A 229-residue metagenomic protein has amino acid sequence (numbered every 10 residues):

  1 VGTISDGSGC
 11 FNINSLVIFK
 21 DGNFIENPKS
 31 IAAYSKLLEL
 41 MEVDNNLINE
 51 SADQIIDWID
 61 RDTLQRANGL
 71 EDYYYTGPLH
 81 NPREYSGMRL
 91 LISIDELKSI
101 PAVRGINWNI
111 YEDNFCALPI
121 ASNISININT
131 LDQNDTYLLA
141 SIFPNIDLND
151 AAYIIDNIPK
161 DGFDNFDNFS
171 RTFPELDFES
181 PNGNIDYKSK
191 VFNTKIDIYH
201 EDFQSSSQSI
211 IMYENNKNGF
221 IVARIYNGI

Functional and structural regions predicted by a protein language model:
V1-I229: Compositionally biased linear targeting/interaction segments
